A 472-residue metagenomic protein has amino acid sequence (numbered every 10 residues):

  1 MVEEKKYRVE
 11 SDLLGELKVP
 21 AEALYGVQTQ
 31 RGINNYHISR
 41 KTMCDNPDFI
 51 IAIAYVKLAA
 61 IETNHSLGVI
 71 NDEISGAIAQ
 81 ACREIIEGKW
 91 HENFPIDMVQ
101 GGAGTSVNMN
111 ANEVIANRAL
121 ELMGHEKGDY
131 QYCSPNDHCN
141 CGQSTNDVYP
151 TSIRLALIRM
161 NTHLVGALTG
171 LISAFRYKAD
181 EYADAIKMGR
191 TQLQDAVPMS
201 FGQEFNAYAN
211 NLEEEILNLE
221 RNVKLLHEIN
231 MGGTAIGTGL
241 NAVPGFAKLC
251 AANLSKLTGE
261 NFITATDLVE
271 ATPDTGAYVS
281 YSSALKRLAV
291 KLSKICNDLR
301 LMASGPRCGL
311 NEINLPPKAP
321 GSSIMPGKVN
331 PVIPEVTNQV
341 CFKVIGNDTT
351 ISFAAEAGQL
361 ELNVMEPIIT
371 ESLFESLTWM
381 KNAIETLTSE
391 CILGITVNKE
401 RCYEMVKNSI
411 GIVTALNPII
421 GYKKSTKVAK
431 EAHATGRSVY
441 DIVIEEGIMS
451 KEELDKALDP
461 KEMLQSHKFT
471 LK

Functional and structural regions predicted by a protein language model:
M1-K472: Conserved, well-structured ligand/cofactor-binding cores
